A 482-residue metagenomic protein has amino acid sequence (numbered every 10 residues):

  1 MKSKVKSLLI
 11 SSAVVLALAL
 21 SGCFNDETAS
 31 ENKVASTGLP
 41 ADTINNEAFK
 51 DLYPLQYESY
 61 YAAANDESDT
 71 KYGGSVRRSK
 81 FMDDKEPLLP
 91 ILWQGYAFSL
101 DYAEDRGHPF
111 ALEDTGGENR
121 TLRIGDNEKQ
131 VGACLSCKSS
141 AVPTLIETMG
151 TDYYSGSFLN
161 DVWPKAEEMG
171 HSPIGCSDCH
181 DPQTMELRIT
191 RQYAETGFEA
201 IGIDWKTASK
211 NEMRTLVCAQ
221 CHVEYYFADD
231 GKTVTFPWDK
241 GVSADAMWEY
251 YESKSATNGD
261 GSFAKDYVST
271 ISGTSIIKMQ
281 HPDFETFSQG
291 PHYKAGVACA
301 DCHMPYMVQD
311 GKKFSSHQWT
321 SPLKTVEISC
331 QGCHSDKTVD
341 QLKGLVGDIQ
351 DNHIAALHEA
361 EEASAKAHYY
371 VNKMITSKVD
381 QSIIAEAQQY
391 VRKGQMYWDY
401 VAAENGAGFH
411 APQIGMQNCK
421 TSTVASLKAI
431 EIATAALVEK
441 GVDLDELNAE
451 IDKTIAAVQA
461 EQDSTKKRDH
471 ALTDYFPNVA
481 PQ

Functional and structural regions predicted by a protein language model:
K2-I10: Bacterial N-terminal signal peptides that target proteins for export
S11-L16: Long, intrinsically disordered low-complexity repeat domains
A19-G22: C-terminal motif of bacterial Sec signal peptides marking the signal peptidase cleavage site
F24-R106, E147-D178, Q183-D301, P305-D445 (+3 more regions): Primarily the internal scaffold of c-type cytochrome electron-transfer domains, especially repeated/multiheme c-type
P87, F98-A133, E168: Long, charge-dense tracts
I124-T144, G150, F158: A cross-kingdom signal targeting lumenal/periplasmic-facing segments of multi-pass membrane and secretory-pathway
